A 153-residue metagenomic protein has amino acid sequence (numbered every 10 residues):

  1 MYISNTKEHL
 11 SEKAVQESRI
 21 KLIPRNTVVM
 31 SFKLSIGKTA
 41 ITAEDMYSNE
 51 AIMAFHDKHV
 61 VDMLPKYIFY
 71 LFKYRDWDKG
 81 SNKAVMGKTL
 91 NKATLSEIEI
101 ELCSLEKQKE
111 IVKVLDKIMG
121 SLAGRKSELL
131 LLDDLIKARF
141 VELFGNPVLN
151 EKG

Functional and structural regions predicted by a protein language model:
M1-R25: Sequence-specific dsDNA recognition surfaces
Q16-E17, A84, A123: Short, solvent-exposed loop/turn positions at domain surfaces that link secondary-structure elements or cap domain
F32-K33, M46-M53, V85-E106: A short glycine-rich beta-alpha junction/loop motif
G37-T42: Short, Lys/Arg- and Gly-enriched loop/turn segments at beta-strand edges
V60-K66: Short, conserved charged micro-motifs
E97-K109, D116-G153: Amphipathic alpha-helical segments that form coiled-coils or helix-hairpins used for dimerization/assembly
